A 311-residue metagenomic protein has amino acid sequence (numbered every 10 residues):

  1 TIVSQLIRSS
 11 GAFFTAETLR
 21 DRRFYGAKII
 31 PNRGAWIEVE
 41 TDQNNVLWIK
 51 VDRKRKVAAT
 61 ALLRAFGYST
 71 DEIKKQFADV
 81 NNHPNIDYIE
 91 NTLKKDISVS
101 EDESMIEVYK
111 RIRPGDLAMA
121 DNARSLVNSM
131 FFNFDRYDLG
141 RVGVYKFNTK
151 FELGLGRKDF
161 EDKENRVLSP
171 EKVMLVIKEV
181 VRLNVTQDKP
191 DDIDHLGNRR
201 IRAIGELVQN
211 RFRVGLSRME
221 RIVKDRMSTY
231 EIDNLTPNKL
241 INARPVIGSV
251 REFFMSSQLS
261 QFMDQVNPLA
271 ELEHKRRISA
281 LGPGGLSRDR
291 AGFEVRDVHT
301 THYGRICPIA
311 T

Functional and structural regions predicted by a protein language model:
T1-G282, S287: N-terminal non-catalytic structural scaffold regions of very large proteins
G285-A310: Flexible, glycine/threonine-enriched loop-and-boundary segments that flank and lead into catalytic domains of large
